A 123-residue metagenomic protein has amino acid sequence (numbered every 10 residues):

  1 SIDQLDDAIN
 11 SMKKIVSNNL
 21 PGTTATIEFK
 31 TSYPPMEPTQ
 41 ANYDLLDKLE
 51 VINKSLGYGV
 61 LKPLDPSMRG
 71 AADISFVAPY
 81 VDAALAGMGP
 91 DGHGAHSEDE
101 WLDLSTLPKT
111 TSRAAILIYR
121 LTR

Functional and structural regions predicted by a protein language model:
S1-R123: Metal-dependent amide/peptide-bond hydrolase catalytic core, centered on the "pita-bread" metallohydrolase fold
